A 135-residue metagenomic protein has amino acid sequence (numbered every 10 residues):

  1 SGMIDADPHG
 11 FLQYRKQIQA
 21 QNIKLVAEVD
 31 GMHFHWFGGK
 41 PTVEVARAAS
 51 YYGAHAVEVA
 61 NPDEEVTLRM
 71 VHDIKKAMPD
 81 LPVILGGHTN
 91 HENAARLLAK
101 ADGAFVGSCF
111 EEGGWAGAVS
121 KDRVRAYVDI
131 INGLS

Functional and structural regions predicted by a protein language model:
S1-L81, L85, H91-G113, V124-L134: Alpha/beta enzyme core
A116: Short conserved micro-motifs at the rims of enzyme active sites and ligand-binding pockets
V119: Short, contiguous, pocket-lining structural segments that sit at or immediately flank catalytic/ligand-binding sites
